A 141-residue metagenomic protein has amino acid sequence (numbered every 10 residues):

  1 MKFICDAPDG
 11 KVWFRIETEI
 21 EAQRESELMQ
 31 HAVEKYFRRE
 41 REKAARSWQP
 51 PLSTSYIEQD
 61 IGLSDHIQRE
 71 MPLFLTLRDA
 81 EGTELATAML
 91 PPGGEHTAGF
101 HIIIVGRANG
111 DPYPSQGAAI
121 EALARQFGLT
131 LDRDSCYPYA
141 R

Functional and structural regions predicted by a protein language model:
M1-R141: Catalytic-core elements of nucleic-acid end-processing and repair enzymes
